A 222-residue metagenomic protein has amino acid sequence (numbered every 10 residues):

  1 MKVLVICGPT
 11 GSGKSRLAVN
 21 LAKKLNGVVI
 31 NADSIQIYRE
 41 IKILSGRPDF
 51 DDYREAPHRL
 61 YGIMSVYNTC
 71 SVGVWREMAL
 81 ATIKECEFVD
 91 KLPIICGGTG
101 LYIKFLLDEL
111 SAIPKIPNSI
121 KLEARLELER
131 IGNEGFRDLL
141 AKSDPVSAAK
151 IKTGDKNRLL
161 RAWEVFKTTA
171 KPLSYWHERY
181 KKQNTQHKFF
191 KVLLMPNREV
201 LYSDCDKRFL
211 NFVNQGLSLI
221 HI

Functional and structural regions predicted by a protein language model:
M1-I220: Phosphate/pyrophosphate-binding catalytic cores of soluble transferases and nucleic-acid-acting enzymes
